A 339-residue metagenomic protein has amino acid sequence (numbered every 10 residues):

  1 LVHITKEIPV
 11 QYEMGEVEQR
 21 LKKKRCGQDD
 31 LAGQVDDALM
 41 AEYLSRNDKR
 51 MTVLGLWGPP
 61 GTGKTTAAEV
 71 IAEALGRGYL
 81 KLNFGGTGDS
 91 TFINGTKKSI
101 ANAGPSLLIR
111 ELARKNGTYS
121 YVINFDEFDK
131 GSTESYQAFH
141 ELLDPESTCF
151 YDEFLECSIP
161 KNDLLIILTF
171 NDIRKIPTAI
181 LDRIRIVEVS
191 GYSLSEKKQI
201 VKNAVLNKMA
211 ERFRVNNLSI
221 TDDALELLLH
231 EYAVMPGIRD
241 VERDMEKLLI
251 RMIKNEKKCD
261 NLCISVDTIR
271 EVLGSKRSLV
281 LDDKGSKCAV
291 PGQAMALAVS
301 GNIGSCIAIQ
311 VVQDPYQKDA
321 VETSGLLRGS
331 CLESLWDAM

Functional and structural regions predicted by a protein language model:
V2-H3, P9-L54, M339: Pre-Walker A (pre-P-loop) alpha-helix and adjacent loop at the N terminus of AAA/AAA+ ATPase modules, a conserved
H3-Q11, K24-R25, N116, D172-D182 (+2 more regions): Conserved C-terminal "switch" segment of AAA+ ATPases
Y43-M51, I109-L112, F128-D129, P145-N162 (+1 more regions): Conserved Walker
N47-F84, A113, H140: Walker A/P-loop
A74-G104, E111, E196: AAA+/P-loop NTPase substrate/partner-engagement loops
N116-S120, N124, G131-S132, Y151-F170 (+1 more regions): AAA+/SF3 P-loop NTPase mechanochemical coupling elements
G117-D144, I173-D182: Conserved AAA+/SF3 P-loop NTPase catalytic/coupling segment centered on the Walker-B
K247-M339: Conserved P-loop NTPase/AAA+ ATPase motor core
